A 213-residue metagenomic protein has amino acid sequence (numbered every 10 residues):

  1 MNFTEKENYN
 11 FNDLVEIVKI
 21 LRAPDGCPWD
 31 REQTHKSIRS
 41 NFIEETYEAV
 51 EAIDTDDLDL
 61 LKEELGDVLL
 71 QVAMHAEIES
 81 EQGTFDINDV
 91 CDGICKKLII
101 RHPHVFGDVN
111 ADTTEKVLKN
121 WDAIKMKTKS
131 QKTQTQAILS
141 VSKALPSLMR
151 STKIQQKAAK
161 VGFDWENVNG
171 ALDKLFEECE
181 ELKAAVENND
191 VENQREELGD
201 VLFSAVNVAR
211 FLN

Functional and structural regions predicted by a protein language model:
M1-E64, L70-L198, L202-L212: Flexible "arm" and connector segments at domain edges
